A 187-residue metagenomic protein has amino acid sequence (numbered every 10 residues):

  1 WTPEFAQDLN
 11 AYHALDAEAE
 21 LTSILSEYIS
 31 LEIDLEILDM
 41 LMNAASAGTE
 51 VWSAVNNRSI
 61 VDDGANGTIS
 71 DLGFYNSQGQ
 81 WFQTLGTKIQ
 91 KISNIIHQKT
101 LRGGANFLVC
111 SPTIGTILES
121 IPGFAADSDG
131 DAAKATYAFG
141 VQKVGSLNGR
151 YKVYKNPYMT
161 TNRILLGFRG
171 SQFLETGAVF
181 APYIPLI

Functional and structural regions predicted by a protein language model:
W1-E4, N10-H13, A17-A19, S23 (+1 more regions): Sequence/fold signature of self-assembling virion shell proteins
W1-P3, A14-K91: Alpha-helical scaffold segments that mediate packing/assembly in large oligomeric complexes
E27, G104-L108, Y151-K152, R163: Beta-sheet entry/capping signal
D34-L38, A105-F107, I117: Acidic/polar loop patches that form or flank catalytic/metal-binding clefts of enzymes that bind anionic ligands
E50, V55-N56, N66-I69, Y75 (+10 more regions): Compositionally biased, intrinsically disordered low-complexity regions
S77-Q78, L101-N106, C110, E119: Conserved P-loop NTPase motor cores
I96: Structured binding elements
